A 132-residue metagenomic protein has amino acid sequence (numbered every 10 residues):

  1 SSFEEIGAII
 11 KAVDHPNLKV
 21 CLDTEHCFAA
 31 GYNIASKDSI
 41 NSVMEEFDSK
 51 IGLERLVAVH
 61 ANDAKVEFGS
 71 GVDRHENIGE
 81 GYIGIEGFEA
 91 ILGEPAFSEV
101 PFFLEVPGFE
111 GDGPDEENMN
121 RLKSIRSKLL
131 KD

Functional and structural regions predicted by a protein language model:
S1-E76: Acidic/histidine-rich catalytic cores of soluble enzymes
S2-K11, D38-E45, V72-E89, G111-L130: Short, electropositive alpha-helical surface patch
V13-H15, K50-E54, G87-V100, I125 (+1 more regions): A structural motif corresponding to the C-terminal end of an alpha-helix and its immediate exit/capping segment
H15, V66, G87, P107-G108: Aromatic-enriched hydrophobic runs in primary sequence
H26-F28, Y32, E80-I85, V106: Broad hydrophobic/π-residue packing in well-ordered secondary structure
N33-I34, E67, G84, E89 (+1 more regions): A generic structural micro-environment signature that highlights single residues at secondary-structure boundaries
V57-H60, E99-V106: Conserved active-site loop/cleft motifs that coordinate metal ions or position small ligands
K65, F103-P114: A short, acidic, flexible beta-alpha connecting loop/helix-capping segment that sits on the rim of active
